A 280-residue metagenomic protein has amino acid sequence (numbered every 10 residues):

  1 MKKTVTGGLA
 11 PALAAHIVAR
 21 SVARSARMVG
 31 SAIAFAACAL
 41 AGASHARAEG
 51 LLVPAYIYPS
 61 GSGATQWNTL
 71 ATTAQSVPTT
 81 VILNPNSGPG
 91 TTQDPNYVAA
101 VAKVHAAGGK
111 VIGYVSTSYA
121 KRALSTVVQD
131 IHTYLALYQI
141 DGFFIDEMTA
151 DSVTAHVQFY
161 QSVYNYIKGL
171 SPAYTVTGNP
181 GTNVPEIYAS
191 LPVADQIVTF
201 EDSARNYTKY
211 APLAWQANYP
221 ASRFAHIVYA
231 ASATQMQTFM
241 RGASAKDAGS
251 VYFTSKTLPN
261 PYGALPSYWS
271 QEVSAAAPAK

Functional and structural regions predicted by a protein language model:
M1-R24: N-terminal secretory signal peptides that target proteins for export/translocation
G8-A12, A39, G50-L51, A136: Acidic/proline-rich low-complexity IDRs
A14-A15, R20, A43, T79-I82 (+1 more regions): Intrinsically disordered, low-complexity peptide-like regions
V29-H45: C-terminal segment of classical bacterial N-terminal signal peptides
R47-K280: Glycan-processing catalytic domains of CAZymes
